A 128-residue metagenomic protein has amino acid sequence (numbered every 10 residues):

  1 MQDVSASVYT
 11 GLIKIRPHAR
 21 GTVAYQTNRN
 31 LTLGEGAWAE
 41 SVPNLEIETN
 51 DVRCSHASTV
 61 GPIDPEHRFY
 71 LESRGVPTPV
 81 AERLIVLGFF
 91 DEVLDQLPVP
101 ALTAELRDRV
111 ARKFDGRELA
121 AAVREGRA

Functional and structural regions predicted by a protein language model:
M1-A128: Active-site gating/interface segments in enzymes
